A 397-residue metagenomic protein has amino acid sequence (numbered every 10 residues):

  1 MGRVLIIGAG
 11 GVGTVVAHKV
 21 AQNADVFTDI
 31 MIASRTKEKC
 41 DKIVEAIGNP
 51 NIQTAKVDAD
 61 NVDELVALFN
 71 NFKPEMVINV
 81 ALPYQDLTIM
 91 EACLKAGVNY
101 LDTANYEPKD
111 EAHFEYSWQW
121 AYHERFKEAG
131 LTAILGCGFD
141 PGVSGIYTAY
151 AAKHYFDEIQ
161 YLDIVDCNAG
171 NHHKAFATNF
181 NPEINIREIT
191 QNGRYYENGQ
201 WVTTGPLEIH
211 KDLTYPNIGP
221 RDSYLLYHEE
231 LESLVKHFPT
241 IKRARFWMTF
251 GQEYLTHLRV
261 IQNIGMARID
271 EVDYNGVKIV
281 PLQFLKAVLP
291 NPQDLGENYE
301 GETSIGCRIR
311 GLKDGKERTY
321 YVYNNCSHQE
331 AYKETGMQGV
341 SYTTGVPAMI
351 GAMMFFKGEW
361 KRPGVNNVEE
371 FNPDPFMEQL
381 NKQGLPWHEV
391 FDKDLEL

Functional and structural regions predicted by a protein language model:
V12: Hydrophobic/small residue at the entry helix of a nucleotide-binding pocket
T36-E38: Helix N-cap at the beta1-alpha1 junction of Rossmann-like dinucleotide-binding domains, i.e., the first residues
I47-N61: Rossmann-fold cofactor-recognition segment
A59-F72, Q85: Conserved Rossmann-fold cofactor-binding substructure of NAD(P)-dependent oxidoreductases
F69, E75-N79, Y100-L101: N-terminal Rossmann-like NAD(P) cofactor-binding module of classical short-chain dehydrogenase/reductase
A104-L131: Rossmann-fold NAD(P)-binding glycine/threonine-rich loop
K153-L397: C-terminal catalytic/substrate-binding lobe primarily of soluble NAD(P)-dependent oxidoreductases
